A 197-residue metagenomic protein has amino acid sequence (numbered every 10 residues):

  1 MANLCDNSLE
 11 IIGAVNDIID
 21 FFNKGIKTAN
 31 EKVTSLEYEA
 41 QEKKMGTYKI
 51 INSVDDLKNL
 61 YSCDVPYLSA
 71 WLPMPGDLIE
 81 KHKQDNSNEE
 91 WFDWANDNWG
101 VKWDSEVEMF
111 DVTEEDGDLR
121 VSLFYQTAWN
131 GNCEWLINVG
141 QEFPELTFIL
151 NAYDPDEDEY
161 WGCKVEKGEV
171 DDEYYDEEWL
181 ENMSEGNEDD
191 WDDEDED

Functional and structural regions predicted by a protein language model:
M1-D197: Intrinsic low-complexity, intrinsically disordered or marginally ordered coil/linker segments
